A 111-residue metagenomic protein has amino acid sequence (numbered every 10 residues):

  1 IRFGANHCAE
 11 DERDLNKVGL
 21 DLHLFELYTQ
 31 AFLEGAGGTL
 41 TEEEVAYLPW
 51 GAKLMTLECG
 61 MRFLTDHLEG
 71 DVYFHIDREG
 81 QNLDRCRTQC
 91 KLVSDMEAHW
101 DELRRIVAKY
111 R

Functional and structural regions predicted by a protein language model:
I1-G38, L54-F74: Active-site activation/catalytic loop segments of kinase-like enzymes and analogous catalytic loops in related
G38-A46: Alpha-helical transmembrane segments
V45-M55: Small/polar glycine-rich anion-binding or flexible loop at a beta-alpha turn
E58-R111: ATP/Mg2+ or Mg2+-diphosphate-binding catalytic cores that bind nucleotide phosphates or diphosphates via glycine-rich
